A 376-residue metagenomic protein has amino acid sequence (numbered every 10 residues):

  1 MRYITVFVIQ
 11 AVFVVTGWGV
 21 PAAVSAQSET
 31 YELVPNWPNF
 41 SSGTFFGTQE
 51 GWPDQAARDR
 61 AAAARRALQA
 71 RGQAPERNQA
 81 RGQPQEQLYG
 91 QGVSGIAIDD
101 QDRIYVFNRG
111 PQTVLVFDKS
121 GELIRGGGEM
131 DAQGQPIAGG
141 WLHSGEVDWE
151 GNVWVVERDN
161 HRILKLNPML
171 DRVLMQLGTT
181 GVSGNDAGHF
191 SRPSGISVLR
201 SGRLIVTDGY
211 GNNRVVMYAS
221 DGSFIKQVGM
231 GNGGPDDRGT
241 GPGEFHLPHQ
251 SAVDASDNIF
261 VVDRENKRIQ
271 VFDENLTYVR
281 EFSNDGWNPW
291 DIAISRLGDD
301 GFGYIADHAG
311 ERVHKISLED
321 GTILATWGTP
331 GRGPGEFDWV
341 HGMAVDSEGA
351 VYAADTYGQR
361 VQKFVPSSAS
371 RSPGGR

Functional and structural regions predicted by a protein language model:
V6-G19: Bacterial N-terminal signal peptides
P35-E86, G128-P136, L174-G188, I225-G243 (+1 more regions): Surface-exposed loop and turn segments in beta-propeller and other repeat-based domains that flank or scaffold
F45-P53, E86-Q101, A132-E150, V182-R203 (+3 more regions): Beta-rich, blade/repeat-based domains predominating in secreted/periplasmic proteins but also intracellular
V106-R109, V155-R158, V206-G209, V261-R264 (+2 more regions): Conserved beta-strand positions in repeat-built beta-propeller and related beta-rich domains
P111-T113, N160-H161, G211-N213, N266-R268 (+2 more regions): Short glycine/acidic-enriched loop and turn motifs that connect beta-strands
D118-E122, N167-L170, A219-S223, D273-T277 (+2 more regions): Short loop/turn segments that connect beta-strands within beta-propeller blades
D338-R376: Blade-level signature of beta-propeller repeat domains, shared across WD40, Kelch, NHL, RCC1 and BNR/Asp-box propellers
